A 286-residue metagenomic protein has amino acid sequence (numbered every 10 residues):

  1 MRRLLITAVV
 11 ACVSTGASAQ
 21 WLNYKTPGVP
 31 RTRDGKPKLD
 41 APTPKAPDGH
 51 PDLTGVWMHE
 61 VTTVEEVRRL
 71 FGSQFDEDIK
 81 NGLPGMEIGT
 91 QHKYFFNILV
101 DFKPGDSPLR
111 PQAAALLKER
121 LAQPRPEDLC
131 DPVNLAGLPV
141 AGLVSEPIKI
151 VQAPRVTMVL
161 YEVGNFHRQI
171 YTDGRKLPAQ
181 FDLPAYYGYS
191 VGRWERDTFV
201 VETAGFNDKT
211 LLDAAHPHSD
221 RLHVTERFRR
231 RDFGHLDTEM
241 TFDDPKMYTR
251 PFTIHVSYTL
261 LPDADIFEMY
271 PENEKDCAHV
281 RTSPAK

Functional and structural regions predicted by a protein language model:
M1-L4: Positively charged n-region of N-terminal signal peptides that target proteins for export
I6-T7, A17: Cleavable N-terminal signal peptides
V10-A11: Short, linear, compositionally biased motifs with a strong N-terminal bias
S18-K286: PEST-like low-complexity, intrinsically disordered acidic/proline/serine-rich tracts that flank trafficking/processing
